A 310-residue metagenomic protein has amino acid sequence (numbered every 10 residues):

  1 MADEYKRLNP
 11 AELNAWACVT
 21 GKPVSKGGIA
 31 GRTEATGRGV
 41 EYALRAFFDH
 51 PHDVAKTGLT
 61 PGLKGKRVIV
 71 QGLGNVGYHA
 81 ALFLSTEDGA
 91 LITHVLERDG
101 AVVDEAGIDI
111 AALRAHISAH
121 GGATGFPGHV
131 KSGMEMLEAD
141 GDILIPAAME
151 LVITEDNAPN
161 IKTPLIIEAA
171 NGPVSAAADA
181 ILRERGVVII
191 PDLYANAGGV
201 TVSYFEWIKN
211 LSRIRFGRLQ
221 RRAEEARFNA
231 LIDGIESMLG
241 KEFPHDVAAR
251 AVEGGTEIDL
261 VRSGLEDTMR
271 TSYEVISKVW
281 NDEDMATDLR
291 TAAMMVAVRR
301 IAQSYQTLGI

Functional and structural regions predicted by a protein language model:
M1-A30, E34, E41-A43, F47-F48 (+5 more regions): N-terminal ligand-binding/catalytic initiation module
R7, A46-V54, A147-E150, G172: Conserved helix-loop functional segments at active or binding sites
L13-A15, H52-R67, I92-H94, W280-M294 (+1 more regions): Flexible, glycine/charged-enriched surface loops at secondary-structure junctions
G21-R32, L63-K66, K162, E257-L260 (+1 more regions): Glycine- and acidic
G31, A35-Y42, L63, Q71 (+13 more regions): Conserved active-site and cofactor/substrate-binding residues in soluble primary-metabolism enzymes
G31-E138: Glycine-rich phosphate/diphosphate-binding loop of Rossmann-like nucleotide-binding domains
G100-I189, Y194-A195: Rossmann-like adenosine-cofactor binding region
P164-I310: Adenosine-phosphate binding glycine-rich loop
